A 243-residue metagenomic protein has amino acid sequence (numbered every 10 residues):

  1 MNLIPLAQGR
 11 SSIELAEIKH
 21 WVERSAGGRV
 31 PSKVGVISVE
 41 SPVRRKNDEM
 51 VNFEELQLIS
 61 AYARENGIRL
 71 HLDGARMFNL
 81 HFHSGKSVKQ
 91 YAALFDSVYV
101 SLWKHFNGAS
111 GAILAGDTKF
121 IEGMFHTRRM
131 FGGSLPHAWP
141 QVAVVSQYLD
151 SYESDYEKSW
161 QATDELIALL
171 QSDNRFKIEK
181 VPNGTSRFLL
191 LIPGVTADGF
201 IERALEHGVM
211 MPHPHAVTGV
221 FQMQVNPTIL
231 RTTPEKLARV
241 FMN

Functional and structural regions predicted by a protein language model:
M1-K46, M50-E55: PLP-dependent aminotransferase-class I/II
L3, L70-H71, M211: Hydrophobic beta-strand scaffold residues
K33-R45, M50, S87, A93-N174 (+2 more regions): Active-site C-terminal subdomain of aminotransferase-like
V36, G67-H71, S97, V220-Q222: Structural preference for beta-strand elements that scaffold enzyme active sites
V43, R76-F78, K104, P227-I229: Active-site-proximal loop/turn and secondary-structure-junction residues that shape catalytic pockets, frequently
E49-H81: Catalytic PLP-binding core of fold-type I/II PLP enzymes
H81-K89: Distinct, well-ordered alpha-helical segments
Q171, R175-M242: Conserved C-terminal alpha-helix-loop-beta "cap" of PLP-dependent enzymes that closes/shapes the active-site mouth
